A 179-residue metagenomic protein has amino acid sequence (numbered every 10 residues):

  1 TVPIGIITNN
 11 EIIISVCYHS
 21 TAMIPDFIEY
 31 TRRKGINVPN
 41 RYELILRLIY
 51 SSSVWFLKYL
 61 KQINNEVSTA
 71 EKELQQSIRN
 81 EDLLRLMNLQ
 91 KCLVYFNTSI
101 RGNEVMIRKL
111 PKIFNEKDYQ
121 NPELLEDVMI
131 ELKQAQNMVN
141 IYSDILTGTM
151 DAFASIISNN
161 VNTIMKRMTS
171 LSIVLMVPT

Functional and structural regions predicted by a protein language model:
T1-L84, T98-R101, R108: Extended alpha-helical interaction modules
S52, N65-T179: Membrane-associated alpha-helical segments
